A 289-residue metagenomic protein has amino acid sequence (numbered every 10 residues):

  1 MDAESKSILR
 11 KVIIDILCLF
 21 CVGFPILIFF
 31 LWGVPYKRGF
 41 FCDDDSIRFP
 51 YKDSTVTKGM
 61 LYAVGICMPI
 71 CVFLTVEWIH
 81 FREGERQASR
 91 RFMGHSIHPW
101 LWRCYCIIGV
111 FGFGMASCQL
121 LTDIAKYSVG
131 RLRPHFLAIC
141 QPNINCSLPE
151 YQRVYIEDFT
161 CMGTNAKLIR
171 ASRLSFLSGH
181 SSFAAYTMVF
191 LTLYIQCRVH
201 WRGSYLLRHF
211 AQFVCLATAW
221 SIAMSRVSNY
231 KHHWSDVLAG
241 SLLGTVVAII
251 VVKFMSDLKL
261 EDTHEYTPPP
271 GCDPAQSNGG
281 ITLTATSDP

Functional and structural regions predicted by a protein language model:
M1-V110, L120-L137, Q141, Y155-A171: N-terminal transmembrane-helix/juxtamembrane module of multi-pass inner/ER membrane proteins
L17-C21, V64, M68-T75, S117 (+4 more regions): Lipid-exposed faces of alpha-helical membrane segments in multi-pass integral membrane proteins
I70-F73, M115, Q119-D123, Y127 (+4 more regions): Transmembrane alpha-helical segments of multi-pass membrane transport proteins and ion-pumping complexes
W102-C106, V110, Q141-P289: Membrane-embedded catalytic cores of phosphoryl/pyrophosphoryl-handling enzymes
